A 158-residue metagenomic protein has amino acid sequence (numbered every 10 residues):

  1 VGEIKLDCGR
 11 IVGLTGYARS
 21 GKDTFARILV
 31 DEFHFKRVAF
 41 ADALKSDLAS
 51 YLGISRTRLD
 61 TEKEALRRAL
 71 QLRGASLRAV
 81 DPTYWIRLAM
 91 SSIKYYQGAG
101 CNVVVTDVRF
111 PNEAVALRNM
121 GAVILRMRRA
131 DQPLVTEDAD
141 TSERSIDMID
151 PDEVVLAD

Functional and structural regions predicted by a protein language model:
V1-V12: Extreme N-terminal, non-catalytic leader segments that precede Walker-type/kinase nucleotide-binding cores
L14, V105: Hydrophobic anchor at the beta1->P-loop junction of P-loop NTPases
Y17: P-loop (Walker A) phosphate-binding loop of NTP-binding proteins
K22: Conserved lysine of the Walker
F25: Hydrophobic positions on the alpha1 helix immediately C-terminal to the Walker A/P-loop
V30-V38: Post-Walker A helix-loop "phosphate-sensing" segment adjacent to the P-loop in P-loop NTPases
F40-N102: ATP-dependent small-molecule kinase phosphotransfer cores that center on conserved nucleotide phosphate-binding segments
L88, N112-M120, R126-D158: Small-molecule kinase domains that catalyze NTP-dependent phosphoryl transfer to phosphate-bearing small molecules
